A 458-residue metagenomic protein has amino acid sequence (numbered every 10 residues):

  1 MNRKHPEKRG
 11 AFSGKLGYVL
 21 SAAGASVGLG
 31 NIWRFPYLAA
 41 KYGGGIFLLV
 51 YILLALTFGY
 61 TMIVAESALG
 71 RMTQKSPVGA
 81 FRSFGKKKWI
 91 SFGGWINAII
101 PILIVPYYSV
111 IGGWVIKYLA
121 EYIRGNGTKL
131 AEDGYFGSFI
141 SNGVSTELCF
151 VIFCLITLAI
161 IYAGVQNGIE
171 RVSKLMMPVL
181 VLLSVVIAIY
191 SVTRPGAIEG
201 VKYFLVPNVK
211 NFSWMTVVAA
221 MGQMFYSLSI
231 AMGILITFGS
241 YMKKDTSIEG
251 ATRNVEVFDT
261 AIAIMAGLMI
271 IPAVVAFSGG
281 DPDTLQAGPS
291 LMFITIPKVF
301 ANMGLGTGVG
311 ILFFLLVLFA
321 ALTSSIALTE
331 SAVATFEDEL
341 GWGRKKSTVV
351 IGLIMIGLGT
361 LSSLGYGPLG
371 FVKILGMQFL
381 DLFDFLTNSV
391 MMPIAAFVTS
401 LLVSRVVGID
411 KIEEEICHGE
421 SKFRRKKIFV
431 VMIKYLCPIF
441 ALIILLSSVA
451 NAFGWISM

Functional and structural regions predicted by a protein language model:
M1-W33, M62-S67, R71-F84, K88-F92 (+2 more regions): Membrane-interface "cap" regions at the ends of multi-pass membrane proteins
N2-H5, G79, G112-S141, M242-D245 (+6 more regions): Helix-loop-helix connectors at the membrane interface of multi-pass transporters/channels
N2-K8, F12, E170, K174-L322 (+1 more regions): Membrane-embedded translocation segments of transport machinery
P6-R9, L38-Y42, P77-I96, S109-Q166 (+5 more regions): Inter-helical loop and helix-membrane interface segments of multi-pass membrane transporters/permeases
A11-A22, I46-V50, K88-I102, L148-F153 (+6 more regions): Select transmembrane alpha-helical segments in multipass membrane proteins
G14-L54, I236-G239, G250-R253, V257-T260 (+1 more regions): Transmembrane helix-boundary motif of multi-pass solute transporters/channels
A39-A65, S145, M391-A395: Extracellular loop-to-transmembrane helix junctions
L380-L401, R425-M458: A generic transmembrane alpha-helix motif of multi-pass inner-membrane proteins
